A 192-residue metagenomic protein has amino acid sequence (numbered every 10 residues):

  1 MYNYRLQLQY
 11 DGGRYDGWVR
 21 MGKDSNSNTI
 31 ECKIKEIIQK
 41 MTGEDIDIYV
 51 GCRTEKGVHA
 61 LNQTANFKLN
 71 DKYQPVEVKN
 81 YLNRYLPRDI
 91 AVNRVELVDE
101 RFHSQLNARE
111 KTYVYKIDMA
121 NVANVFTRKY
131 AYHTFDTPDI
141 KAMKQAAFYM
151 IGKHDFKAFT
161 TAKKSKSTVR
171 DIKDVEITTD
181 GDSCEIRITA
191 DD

Functional and structural regions predicted by a protein language model:
M1-D192: Structured-RNA-binding interfaces characteristic of tRNA pseudouridine synthases
